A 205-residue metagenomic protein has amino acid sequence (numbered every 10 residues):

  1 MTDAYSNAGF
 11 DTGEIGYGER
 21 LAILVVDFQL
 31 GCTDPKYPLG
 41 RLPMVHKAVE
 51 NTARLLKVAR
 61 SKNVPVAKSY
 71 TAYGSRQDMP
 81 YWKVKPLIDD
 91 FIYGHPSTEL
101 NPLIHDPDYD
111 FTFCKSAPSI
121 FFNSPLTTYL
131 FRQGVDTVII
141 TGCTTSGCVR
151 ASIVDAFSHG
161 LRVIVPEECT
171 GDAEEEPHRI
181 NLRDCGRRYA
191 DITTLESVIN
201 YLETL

Functional and structural regions predicted by a protein language model:
M1-D106, L202-L205: Active-site acidic carboxylates
S61-V64, G134, G160: Glycine-centered short loops/turns at secondary-structure junctions
G94-C143: Internal catalytic-core helix/loop-beta-alpha segment that presents or stabilizes conserved functional determinants
I139-G142, R162-E175: A short glycine-rich beta-strand->turn/loop micro-motif centered on a GG-aromatic cluster
T145-S152: Short glycine/serine/threonine-rich phosphate/pyrophosphate-binding segments that cradle anionic phosphate groups
A173-G186: Active-site-proximal loop->helix
Y189-L205: A charged, well-structured terminal subsegment
